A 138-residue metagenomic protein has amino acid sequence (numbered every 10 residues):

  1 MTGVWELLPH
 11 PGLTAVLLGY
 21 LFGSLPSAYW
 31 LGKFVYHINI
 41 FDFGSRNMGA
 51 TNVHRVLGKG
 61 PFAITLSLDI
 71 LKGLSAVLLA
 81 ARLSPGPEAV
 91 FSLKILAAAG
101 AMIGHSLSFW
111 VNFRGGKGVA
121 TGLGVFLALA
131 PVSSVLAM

Functional and structural regions predicted by a protein language model:
M1-H10: Short, strongly hydrophobic alpha-helical membrane anchors
P9, L13-L18, A63, F91-A99 (+1 more regions): Hydrophobic alpha-helical transmembrane segments
H10-V35: N-terminal signal-anchor transmembrane alpha helix
L18-S24, M102-N112: Transmembrane alpha-helix interface/packing and boundary motifs in multi-pass membrane proteins, characterized by
S24-W30, S75, R114-A120, L136: Transmembrane helix boundary and interhelical junction motifs in multipass membrane proteins
Y29-F62, R114-G115: Cytosolic, membrane-interface loops and tails of multi-pass inner-membrane proteins
H54-L57, A80-S84, G100, V119-M138: Interfacial segments of multi-pass membrane proteins
R55-A81: Multi-pass membrane catalytic core of lipid/isoprenoid biosynthesis enzymes
